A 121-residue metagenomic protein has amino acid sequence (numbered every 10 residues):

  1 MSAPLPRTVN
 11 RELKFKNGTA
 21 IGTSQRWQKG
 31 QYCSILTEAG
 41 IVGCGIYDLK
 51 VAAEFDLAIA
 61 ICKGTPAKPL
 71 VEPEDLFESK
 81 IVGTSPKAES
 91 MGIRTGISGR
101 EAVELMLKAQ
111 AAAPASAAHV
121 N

Functional and structural regions predicted by a protein language model:
S2-N121: Residues that scaffold, gate, or flank divalent-cation-dependent active/transport sites
